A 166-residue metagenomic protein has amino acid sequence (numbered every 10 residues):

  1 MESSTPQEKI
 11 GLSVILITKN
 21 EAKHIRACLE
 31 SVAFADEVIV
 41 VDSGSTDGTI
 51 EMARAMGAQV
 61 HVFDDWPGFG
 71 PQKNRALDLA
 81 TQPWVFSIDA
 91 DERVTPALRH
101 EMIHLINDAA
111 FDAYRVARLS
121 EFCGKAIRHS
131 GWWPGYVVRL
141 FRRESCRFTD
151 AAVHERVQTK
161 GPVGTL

Functional and structural regions predicted by a protein language model:
G11-S13, E37: Cell-envelope/extracellular polymer assembly enzymes that use nucleotide-activated donors
L16-F34: Short, well-formed alpha-helical segments that are part of the catalytic scaffolds of diverse glycosyltransferases
K23-R26, D47-M56, A97-L98: Acidic helix N-cap motif at the loop->helix transition within catalytic regions of sugar-transfer enzymes
S31, D42-R54, D65, D89: A conserved acidic beta->alpha catalytic loop
F34, A55-G57, Y136, T159: Short, structured coil segments at secondary-structure junctions
I50-L79: Conserved donor nucleotide-binding strand/loop of the catalytic core
G70-D78, P83-I88, T95-L166: Catalytic-site signature of metal-activated, phosphate-bearing donor transferases, centered on the GT-A/GT-A-like
